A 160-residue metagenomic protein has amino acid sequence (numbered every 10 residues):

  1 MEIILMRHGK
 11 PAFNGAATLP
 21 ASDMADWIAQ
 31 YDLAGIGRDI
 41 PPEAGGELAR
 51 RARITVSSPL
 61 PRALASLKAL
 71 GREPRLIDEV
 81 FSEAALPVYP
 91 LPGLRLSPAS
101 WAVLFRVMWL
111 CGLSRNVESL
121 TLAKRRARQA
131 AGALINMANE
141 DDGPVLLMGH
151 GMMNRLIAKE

Functional and structural regions predicted by a protein language model:
M1-I4, F13-A17, R128-E160: Active-site-adjacent alpha-helix immediately C-terminal to a catalytic or transition-state-stabilizing loop
M1-V80, A99-A130: Active-site-proximal alpha-helix that buttresses catalytic centers in soluble enzyme cores
R75-L91: A short, structured active-site edge motif that brings together acidic residues
G93-S97: Short, hinge-like loop/turn segments at secondary-structure boundaries
